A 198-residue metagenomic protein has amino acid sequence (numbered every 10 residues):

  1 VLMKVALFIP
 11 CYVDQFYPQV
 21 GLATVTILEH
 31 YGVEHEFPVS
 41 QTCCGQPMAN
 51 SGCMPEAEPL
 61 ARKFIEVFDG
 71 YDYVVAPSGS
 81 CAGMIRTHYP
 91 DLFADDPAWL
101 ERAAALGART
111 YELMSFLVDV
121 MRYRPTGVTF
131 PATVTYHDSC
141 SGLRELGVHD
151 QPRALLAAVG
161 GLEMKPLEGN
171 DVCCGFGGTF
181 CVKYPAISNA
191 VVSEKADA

Functional and structural regions predicted by a protein language model:
L2-A198: Iron-sulfur cluster-binding electron-transfer modules in prokaryotic oxidoreductases
